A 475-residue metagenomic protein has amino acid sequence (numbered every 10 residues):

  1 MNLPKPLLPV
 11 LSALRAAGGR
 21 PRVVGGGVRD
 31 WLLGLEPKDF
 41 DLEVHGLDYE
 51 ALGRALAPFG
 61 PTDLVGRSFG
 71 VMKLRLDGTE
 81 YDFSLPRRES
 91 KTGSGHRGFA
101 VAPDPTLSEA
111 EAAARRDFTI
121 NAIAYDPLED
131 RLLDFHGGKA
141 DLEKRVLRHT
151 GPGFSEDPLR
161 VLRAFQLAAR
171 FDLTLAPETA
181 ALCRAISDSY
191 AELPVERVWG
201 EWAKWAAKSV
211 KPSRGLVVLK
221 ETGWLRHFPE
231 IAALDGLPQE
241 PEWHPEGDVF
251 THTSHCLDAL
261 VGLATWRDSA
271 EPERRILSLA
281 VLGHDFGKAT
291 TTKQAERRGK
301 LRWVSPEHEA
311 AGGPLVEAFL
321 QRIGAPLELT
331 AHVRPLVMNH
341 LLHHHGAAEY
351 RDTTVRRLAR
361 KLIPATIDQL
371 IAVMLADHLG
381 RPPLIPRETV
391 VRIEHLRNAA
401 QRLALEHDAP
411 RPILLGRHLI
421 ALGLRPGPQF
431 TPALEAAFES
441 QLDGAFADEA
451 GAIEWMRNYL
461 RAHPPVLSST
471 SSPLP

Functional and structural regions predicted by a protein language model:
M1-P475: Catalytic cores of the polymerase beta-like nucleotidyltransferase superfamily and closely associated nucleotide
